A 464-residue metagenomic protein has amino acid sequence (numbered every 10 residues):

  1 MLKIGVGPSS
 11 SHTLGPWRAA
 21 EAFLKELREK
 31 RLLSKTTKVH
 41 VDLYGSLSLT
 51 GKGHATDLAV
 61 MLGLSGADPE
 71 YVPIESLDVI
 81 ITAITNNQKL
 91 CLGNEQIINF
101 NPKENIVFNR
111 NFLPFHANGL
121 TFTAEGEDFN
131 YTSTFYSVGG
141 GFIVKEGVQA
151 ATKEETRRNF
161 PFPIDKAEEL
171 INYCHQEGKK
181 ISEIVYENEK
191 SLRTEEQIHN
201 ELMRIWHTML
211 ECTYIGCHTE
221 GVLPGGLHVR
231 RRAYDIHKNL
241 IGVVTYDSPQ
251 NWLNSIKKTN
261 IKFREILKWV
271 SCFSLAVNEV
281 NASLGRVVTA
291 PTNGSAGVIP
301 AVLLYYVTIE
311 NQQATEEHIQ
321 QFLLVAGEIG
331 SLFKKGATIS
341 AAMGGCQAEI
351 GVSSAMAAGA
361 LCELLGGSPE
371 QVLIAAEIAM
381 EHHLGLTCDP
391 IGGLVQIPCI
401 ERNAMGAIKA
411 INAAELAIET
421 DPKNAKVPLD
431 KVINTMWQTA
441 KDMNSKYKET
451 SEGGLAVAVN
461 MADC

Functional and structural regions predicted by a protein language model:
M1-G5, V270-N278, F322-G330, A376-A379 (+2 more regions): Short alpha-helical scaffolding segments that buttress acidic/His motifs in well-ordered protein cores
L2-A20, S283-V302, C346-S354: Conserved phosphate/anionic-ligand binding catalytic regions in large, soluble enzymes, centered on
S11-R28, P300-Q312, A358-G366: Alpha-helical support elements that line or immediately flank enzyme active sites and cofactor-binding pockets
S65-K257: C-terminal regulatory domains involved in ligand/effector binding and gene-expression control
E196-Q313, E317-G345, G454-C464: Accessory "access/gating" subregions that flank catalytic or transport cores
N239-G242, E401-A407, A413, A417-C464: C-terminal auxiliary extensions adjacent to catalytic cores
I266, P291, S295, H318 (+6 more regions): Secondary-structure capping and boundary motifs in well-ordered enzyme cores
Q313, V325, S331-A404, L416-V427: Hydrophobic alpha-helical bundle architecture
